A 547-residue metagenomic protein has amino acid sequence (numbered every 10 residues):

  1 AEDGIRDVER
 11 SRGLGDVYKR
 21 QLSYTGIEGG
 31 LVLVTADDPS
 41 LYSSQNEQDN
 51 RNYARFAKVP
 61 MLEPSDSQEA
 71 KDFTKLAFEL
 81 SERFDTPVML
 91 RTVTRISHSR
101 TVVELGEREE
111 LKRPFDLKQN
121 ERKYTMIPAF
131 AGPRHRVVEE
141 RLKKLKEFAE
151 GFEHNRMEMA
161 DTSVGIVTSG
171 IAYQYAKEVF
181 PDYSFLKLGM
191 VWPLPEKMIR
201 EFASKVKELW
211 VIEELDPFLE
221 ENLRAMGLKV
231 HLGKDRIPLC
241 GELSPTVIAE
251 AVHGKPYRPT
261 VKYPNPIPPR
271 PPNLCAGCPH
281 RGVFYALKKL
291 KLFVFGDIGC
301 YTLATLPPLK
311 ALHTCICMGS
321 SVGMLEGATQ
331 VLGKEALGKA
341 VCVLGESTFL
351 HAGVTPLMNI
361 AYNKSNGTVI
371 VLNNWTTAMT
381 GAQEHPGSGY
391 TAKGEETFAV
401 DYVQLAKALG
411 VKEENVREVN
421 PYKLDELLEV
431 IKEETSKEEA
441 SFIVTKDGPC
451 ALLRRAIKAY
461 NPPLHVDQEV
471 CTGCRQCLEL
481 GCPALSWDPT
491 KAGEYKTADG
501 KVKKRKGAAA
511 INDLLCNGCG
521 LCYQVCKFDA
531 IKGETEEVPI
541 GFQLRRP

Functional and structural regions predicted by a protein language model:
A1-Y18: Single conserved hydrophobic/aromatic residue that forms the stacking wall/gate of nucleotide- or nucleobase-binding
E2, A36, R55-E63, I267-P269 (+2 more regions): Glycine/charged-rich beta-loop-alpha catalytic/anionic-binding loops adjacent to active sites
V17, Q48-N52, E104-E109, D182-Y183 (+5 more regions): Short secondary-structure boundary/capping segments
L33-T35, V211-E213, V369-N373: Short internal beta-strands
D37-P87, V93, E121, T125 (+4 more regions): Conserved thiamine diphosphate
D37-S40, A57-L62, K234-D235, L309-H313 (+6 more regions): Short beta-alpha connecting loops at secondary-structure transitions that line or flank enzyme active sites
S43, T305-F442, L452-A456: Thiamine diphosphate
P64-L274, P279-V283, K289-L292, G296 (+3 more regions): Flexible, low-complexity linker and terminal segments
